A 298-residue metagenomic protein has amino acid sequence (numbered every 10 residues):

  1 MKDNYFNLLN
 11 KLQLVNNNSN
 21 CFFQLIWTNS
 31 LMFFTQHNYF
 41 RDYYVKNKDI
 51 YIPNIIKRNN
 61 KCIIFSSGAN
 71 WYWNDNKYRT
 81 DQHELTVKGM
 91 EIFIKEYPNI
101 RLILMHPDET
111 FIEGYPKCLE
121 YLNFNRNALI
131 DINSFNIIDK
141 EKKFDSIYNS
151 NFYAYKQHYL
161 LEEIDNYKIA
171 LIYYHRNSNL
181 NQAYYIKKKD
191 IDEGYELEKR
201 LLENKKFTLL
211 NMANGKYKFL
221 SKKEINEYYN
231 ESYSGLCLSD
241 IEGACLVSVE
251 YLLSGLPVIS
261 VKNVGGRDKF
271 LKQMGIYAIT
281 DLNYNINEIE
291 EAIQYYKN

Functional and structural regions predicted by a protein language model:
M1-L102, H106-G114: Extended catalytic core of nucleotide-activated donor transferases of GT-like folds
V45-K46, W73-E91, P98, P107-G114 (+1 more regions): Conserved catalytic-core segment of nucleotide-activated headgroup transferases in glycan assembly
Y148, E227-G243: Acidic donor-binding loop of glycosyltransferase active sites
Y217-S232, L253: Short acidic alpha-helix that forms the nucleotide-activated donor recognition element in Leloir-type transferases
N226, S248-L253, R267-D268: Short alpha-helical segment that forms part of, or immediately flanks, the ligand-binding pocket in carbohydrate-active
A244-C245, K262-F270: Short glycine/proline-enriched, acidic/aromatic patches that form the donor-sugar handling elements
P257-V261: Short hydrophobic beta-strand element within catalytic cores of glycosyltransferases and related nucleotide-activated
D268-I293: Change "using UDP/GDP/dTDP sugars" to "using nucleotide sugars
